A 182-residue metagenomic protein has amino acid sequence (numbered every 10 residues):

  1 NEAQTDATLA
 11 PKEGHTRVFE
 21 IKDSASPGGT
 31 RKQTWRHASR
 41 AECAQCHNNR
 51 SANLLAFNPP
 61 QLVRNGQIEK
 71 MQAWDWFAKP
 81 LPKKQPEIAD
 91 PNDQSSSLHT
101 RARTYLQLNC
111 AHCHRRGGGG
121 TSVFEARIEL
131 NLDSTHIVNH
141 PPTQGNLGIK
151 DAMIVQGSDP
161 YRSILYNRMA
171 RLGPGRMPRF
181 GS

Functional and structural regions predicted by a protein language model:
N1-T104: Extended surface/linker regions that mediate inter-domain or inter-protein docking in multi-component redox
R40-L55, L108-L132: Periplasmic/extracellular electron-transfer cofactor-ligation site, primarily the c-type cytochrome heme-c attachment
G66-A102, H112-G117, E125-S182: Electron-transfer interface patches adjacent to heme c in soluble/periplasmic c-type cytochromes and di-/multiheme
